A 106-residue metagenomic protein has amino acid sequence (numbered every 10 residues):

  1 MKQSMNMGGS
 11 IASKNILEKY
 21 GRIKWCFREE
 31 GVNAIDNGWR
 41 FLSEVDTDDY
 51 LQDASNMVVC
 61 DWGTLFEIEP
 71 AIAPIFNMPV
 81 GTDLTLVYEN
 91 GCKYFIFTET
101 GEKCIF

Functional and structural regions predicted by a protein language model:
M1-K14: Short acidic, Pro/Gly- and aromatic-enriched capping/linker segments at domain boundaries
L17: Short, acidic, Ser/Thr-enriched surface-loop or helix-capping motifs
C26-M78: Acidic, aromatic-enriched beta-alpha/helix-loop junctions
G63-F106: Short, compact, well-ordered microdomains
